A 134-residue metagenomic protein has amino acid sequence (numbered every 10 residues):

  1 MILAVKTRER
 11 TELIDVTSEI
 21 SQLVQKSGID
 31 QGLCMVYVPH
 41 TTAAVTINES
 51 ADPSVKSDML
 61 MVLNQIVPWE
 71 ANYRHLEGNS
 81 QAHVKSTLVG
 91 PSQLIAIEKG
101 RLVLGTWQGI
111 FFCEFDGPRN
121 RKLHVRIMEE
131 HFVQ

Functional and structural regions predicted by a protein language model:
M1-Q134: Active-site histidine-anchored catalytic micro-motif
